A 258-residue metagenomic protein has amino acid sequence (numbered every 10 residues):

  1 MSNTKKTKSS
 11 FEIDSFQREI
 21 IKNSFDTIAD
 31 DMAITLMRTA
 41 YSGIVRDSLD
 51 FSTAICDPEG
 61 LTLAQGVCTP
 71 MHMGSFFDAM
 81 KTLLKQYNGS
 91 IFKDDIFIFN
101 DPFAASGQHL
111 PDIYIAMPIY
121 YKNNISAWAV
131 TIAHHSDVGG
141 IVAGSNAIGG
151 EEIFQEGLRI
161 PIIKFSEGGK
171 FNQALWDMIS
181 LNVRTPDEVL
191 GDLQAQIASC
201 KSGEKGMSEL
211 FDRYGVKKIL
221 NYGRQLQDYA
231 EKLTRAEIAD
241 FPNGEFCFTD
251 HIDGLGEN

Functional and structural regions predicted by a protein language model:
S2-T39, T62-H72, Q196: Extended, highly charged
K8-I20, R159-T234: N-terminal leader/propeptide and maturation segments of large enzyme subunits in energy/redox metabolism and hydrolases
S24-S48, L84-N88, D101-S106: Short, basic/aromatic recognition patches
D47-D50, P111-Y114: Short, small/polar residue-rich loop motifs at catalytic or cofactor-binding pockets
F51-N100, F211-N258: Gly/Pro-rich turn-and-neighbor structural signature
T62-L63, M71-M73, A104-Q108, H135-G140 (+2 more regions): Flexible loop/turn segments at secondary-structure boundaries
D112-K122, V130: A short, hydrophobic, proline-anchored segment that marks a local hinge/packing element in signaling and regulatory
I125-N182: Gly/Pro-rich active-site capping loops and adjacent beta-alpha segments that organize cofactor/substrate pockets
